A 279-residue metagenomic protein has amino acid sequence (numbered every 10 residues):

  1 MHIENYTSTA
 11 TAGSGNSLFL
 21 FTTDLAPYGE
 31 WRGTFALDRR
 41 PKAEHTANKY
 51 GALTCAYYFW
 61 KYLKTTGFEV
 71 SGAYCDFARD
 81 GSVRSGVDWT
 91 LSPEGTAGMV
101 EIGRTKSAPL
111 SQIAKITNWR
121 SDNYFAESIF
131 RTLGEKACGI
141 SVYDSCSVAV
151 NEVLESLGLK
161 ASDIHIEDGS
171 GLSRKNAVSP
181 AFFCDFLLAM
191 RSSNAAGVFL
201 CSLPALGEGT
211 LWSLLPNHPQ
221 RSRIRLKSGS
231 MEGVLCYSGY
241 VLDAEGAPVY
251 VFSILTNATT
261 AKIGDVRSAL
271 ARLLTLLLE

Functional and structural regions predicted by a protein language model:
M1-A161: Conserved serine DD-peptidase/penicillin-binding transpeptidase domain and beta-lactam-recognizing active-site
T105, R120-N123, E127-E279: Small-residue-rich helix-loop
